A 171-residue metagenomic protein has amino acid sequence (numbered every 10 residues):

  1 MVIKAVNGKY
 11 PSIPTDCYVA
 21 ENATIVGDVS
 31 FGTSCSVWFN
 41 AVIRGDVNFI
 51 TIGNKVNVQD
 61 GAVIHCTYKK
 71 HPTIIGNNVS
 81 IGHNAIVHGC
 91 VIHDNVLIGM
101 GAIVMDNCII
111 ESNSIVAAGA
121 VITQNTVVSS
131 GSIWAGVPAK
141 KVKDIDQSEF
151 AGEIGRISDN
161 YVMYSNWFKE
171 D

Functional and structural regions predicted by a protein language model:
M1-S36, V42, Y161, W167-D171: Extended, small-residue-rich solenoid/repeat segments and analogous flexible loops that form exposed scaffolds
M1-Y10, D46, I52-N54, D60-V63 (+4 more regions): Glycine-rich hexapeptide-repeat left-handed beta-helix
S80: Short proline/glycine- and basic residue-enriched helix-capping loop/turn segments at helix->loop/beta transitions
